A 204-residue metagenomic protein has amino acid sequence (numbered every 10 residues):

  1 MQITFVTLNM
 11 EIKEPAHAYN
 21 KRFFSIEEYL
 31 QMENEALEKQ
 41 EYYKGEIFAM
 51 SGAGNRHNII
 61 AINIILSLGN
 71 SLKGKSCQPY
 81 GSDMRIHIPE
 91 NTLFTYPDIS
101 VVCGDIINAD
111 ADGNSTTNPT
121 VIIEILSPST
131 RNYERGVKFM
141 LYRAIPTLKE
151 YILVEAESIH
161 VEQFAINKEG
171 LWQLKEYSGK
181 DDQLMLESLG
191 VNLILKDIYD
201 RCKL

Functional and structural regions predicted by a protein language model:
Q2-L204: Gly/Pro/Ser/Thr-rich low-complexity, intrinsically disordered segments predominantly at protein N-termini
